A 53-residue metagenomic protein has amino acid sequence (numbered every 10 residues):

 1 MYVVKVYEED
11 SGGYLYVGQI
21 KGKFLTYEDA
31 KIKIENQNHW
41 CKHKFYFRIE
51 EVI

Functional and structural regions predicted by a protein language model:
M1-K21: N-terminal acidic leader/helix
E8, V17-G18, E35-I53: Short, mixed-charge low-complexity intrinsically disordered segments
L15-E28, E50: A short, exposed loop/beta-hairpin motif centered on an aromatic-Gly-Thr core
E28-I34: Short amphipathic alpha-helices within nucleic acid-binding modules
